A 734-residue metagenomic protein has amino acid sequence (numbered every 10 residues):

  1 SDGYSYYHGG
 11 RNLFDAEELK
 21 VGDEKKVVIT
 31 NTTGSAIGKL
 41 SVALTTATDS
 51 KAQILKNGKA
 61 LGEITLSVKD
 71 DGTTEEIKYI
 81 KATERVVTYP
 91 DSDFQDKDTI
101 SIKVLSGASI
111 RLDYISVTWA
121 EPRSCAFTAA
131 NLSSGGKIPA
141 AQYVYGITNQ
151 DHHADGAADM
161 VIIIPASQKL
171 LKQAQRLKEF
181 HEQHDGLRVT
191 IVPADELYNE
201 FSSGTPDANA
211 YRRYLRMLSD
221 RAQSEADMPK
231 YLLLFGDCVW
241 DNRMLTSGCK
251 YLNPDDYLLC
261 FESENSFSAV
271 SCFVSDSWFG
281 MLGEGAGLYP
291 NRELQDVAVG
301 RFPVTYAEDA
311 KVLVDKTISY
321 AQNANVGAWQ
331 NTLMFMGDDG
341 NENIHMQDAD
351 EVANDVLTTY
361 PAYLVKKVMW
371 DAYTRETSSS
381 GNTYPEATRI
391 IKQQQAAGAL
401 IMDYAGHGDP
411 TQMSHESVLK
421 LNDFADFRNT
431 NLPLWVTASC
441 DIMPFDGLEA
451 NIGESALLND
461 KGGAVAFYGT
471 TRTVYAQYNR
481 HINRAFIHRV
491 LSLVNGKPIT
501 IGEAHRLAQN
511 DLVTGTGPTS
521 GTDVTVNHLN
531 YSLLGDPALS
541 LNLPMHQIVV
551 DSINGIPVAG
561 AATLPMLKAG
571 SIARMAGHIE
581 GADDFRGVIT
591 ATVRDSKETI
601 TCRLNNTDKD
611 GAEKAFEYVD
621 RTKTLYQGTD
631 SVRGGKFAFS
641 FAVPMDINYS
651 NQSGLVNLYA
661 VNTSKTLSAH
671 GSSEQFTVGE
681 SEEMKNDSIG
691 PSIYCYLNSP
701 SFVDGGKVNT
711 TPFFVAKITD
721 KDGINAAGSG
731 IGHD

Functional and structural regions predicted by a protein language model:
S1-Y626, R633, F637-A642, S650-Q652 (+1 more regions): Cysteine-dependent hydrolase recognition
L44, A576-D583, E598, P700-V703 (+1 more regions): Short amphipathic, basic-aromatic surface patches that mediate peripheral association with negatively charged
H546-I548, M684-I693: Proline-centered linker/hinge motifs at extracellular inter-domain junctions
N554-G560, Y694-F702: Short, solvent-exposed loop/edge segments of extracellular or virion-exposed proteins
F702-T711: Predominantly extracytoplasmic/ectodomain segments of secreted and cell-surface proteins
F713-A716: A short beta-strand segment in extracellular, disulfide-stabilized domains
I731-H733: Solvent-exposed loop segments of extracellular immunoglobulin-like
